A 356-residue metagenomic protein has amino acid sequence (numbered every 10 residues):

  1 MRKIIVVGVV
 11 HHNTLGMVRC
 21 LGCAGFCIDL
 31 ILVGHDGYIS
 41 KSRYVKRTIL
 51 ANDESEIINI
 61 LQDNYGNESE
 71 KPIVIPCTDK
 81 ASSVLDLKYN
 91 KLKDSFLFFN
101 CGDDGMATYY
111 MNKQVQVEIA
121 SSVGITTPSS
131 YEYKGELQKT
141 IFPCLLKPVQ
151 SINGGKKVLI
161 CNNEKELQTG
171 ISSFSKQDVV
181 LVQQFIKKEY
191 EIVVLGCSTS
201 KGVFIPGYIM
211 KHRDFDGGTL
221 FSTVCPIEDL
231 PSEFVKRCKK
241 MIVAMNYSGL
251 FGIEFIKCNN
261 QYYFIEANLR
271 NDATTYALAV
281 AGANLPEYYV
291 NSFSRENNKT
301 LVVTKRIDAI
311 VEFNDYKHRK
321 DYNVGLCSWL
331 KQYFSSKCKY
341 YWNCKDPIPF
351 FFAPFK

Functional and structural regions predicted by a protein language model:
M1-N100: ATP-binding N-terminal substructure of ATP-dependent carboxylate-amine bond-forming enzymes
A107-L181, T199-G202, V224, D229-K236: Active-site nucleotide/adenylate-binding loops and adjacent lid/helix of ATP-dependent enzymes
C144, F204, Y263-E266: Protein kinase-like catalytic core scaffold
K165, Q184-N246, N268-F293: ATP-dependent carboxylate/phosphate-activation module, predominantly the ATP-grasp catalytic core and closely related
S248-N259: A short glycine-rich, hydrophobically flanked beta-strand micro-motif that places a catalytic Asp/Glu for divalent metal
C258-K317: Active-site/pore-lining binding-face segments in mid-to-C-terminal subdomains
N291-K356: Peripheral (often C-terminal) accessory segments that flank ATP-dependent C-N-forming ligase machineries
